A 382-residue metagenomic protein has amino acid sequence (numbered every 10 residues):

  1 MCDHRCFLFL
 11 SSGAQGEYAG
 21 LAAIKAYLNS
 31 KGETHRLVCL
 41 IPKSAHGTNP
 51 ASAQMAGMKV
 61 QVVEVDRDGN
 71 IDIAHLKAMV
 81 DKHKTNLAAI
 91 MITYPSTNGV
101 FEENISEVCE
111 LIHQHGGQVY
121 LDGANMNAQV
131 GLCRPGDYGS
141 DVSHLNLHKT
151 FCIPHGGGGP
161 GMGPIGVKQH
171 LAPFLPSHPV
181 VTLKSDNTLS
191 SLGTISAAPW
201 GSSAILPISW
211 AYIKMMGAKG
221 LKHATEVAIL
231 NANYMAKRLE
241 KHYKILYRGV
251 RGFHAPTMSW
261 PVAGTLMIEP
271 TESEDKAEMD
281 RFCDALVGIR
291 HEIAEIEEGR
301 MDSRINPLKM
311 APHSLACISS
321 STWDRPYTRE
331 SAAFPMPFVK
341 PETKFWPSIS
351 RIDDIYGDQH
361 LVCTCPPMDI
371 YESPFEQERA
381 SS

Functional and structural regions predicted by a protein language model:
M1, A19-A22, C133, L183-S196 (+1 more regions): Non-catalytic terminal extensions of PLP-dependent enzymes
M1, P42-P50, D72-H83, I105-I112 (+4 more regions): Structured alpha-helical segments in the cores of large, soluble enzyme domains
M1-G20: Short loop-beta-helix segment that forms the pyridoxal 5′-phosphate
H4-L10, T150-C152, L192-A198: A short glycine/serine-rich beta->alpha loop
F7, Q61-V63, P256: General small-molecule cofactor/ligand-binding pocket signal
F7-F9, M91, L266-T271: Short glycine-rich or small-residue beta-strand-to-loop segments that form or flank ligand, phosphate, metal/Fe-S
A14-L183, G264: Conserved PLP-enzyme active-site core in the AAT-like
G159-P199, S203, I208-M215: Long, C-terminal catalytic modules of enzymes
